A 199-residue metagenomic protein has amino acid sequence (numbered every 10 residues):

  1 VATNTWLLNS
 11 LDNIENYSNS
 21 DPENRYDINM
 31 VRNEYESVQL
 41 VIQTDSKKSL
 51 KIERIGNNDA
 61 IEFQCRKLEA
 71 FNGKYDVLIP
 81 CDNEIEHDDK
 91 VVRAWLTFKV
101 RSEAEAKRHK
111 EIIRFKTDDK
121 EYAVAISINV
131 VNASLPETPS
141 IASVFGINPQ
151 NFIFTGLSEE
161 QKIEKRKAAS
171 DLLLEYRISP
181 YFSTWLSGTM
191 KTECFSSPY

Functional and structural regions predicted by a protein language model:
V1-E23, Y35, Q39, D45-T97 (+1 more regions): Surface-exposed binding patches on compact interaction domains or structured appendages
S10, D21, N57-N58, S102 (+4 more regions): Serine/threonine-rich low-complexity intrinsically disordered regions
R25-K51, E159-E164, A168-L173: Solvent-exposed, low-complexity, repeat-rich "mucin-like" stalks and linkers
V41-K51, N83-P139, K165: Extended acidic/polar, glycine-enriched regions that form or flank non-catalytic beta-rich accessory modules
I55-N57, K116-K120, E193-F195: Short strand-coil-strand connectors
F63, E111, S143-G146: Glycine-centered structural positions embedded in regular secondary structure
Y122-Y199: An acidic-aromatic substrate-binding cleft motif
